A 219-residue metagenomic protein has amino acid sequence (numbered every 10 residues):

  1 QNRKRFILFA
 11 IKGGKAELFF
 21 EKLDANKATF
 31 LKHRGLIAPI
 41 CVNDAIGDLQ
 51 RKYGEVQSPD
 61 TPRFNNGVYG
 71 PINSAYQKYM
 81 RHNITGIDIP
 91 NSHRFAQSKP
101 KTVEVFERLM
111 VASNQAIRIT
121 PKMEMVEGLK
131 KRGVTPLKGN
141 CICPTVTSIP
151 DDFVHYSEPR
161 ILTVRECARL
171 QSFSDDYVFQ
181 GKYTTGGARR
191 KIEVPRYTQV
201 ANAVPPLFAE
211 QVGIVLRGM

Functional and structural regions predicted by a protein language model:
N2-P62: Flexible, glycine-/basic-rich loop-and-beta segments that form/coincide with the SAM-dependent methyltransferase
R63-M219: C-terminal target-recognition/interaction regions appended to catalytic cores
